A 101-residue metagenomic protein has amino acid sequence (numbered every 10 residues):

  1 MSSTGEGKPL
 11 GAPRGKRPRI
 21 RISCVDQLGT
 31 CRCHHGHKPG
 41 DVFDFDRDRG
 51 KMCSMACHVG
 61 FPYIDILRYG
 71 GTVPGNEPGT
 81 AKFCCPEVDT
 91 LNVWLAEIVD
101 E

Functional and structural regions predicted by a protein language model:
P18-G29: Short, structured beta-strand/loop micro-motifs enriched in basic residues and often containing a Trp
Q27, R47-C53: Short, charged beta-turn/beta-strand-edge "cap" motif at the junction between a beta-strand and an adjacent loop
R32: Metallocofactor- and cofactor-centric catalytic cores in central/energy metabolism, strongly enriched
S54-G71: Short, compositionally biased
G70-E101: Short, compact, well-ordered microdomains
